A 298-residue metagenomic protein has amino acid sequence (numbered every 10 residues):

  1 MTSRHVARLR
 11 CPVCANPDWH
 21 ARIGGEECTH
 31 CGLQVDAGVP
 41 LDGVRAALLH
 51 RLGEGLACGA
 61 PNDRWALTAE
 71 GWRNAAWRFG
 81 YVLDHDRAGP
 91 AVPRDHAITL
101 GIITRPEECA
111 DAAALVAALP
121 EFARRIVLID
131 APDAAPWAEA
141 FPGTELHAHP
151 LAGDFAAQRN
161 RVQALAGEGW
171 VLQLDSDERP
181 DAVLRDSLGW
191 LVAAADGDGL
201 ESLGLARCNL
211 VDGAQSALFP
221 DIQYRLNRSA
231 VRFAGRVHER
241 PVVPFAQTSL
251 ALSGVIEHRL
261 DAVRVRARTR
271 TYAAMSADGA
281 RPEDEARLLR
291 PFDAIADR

Functional and structural regions predicted by a protein language model:
T2-D86, F155-Q163, P180-R298: Catalytic-site signature of metal-activated, phosphate-bearing donor transferases, centered on the GT-A/GT-A-like
L83-G89, I98-E121: Short, well-formed alpha-helical segments that are part of the catalytic scaffolds of diverse glycosyltransferases
P93-A97, P106-E107, H149-A164, E178 (+1 more regions): Catalytic phosphate/metal-binding cores of nucleic-acid and nucleotide-processing enzymes, i.e., regions that mediate
R105-A110, A131-P132, A152-G153, C208-L210 (+1 more regions): Short beta->alpha connector loops
A114-A152: Acidic donor-binding segment of Leloir-type glycosyltransferases
A118-P120, E139-A140, Q163-L165, W190-A193: Short, surface-exposed basic-aromatic patches at helix termini and helix-loop junctions that form
A123-R124, T144, E168-G169, D177 (+1 more regions): Conserved acidic residues
V162, E168-D181: Short beta-strand-to-loop acidic/aromatic patch adjacent to the donor-nucleotide binding site
